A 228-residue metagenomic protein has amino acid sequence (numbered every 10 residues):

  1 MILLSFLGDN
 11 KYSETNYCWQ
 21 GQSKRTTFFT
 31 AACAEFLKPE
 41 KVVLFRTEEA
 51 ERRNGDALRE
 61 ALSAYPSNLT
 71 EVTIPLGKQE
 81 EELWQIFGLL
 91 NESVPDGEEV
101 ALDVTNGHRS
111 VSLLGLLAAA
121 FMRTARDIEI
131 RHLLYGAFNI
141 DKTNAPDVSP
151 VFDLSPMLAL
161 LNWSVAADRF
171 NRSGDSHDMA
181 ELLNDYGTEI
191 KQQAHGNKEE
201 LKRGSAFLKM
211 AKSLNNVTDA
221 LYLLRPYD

Functional and structural regions predicted by a protein language model:
M1-E99, A120-D228: Long, low-complexity, Lys/Arg-enriched
E99-L117: Elongated alpha-helical scaffolds
